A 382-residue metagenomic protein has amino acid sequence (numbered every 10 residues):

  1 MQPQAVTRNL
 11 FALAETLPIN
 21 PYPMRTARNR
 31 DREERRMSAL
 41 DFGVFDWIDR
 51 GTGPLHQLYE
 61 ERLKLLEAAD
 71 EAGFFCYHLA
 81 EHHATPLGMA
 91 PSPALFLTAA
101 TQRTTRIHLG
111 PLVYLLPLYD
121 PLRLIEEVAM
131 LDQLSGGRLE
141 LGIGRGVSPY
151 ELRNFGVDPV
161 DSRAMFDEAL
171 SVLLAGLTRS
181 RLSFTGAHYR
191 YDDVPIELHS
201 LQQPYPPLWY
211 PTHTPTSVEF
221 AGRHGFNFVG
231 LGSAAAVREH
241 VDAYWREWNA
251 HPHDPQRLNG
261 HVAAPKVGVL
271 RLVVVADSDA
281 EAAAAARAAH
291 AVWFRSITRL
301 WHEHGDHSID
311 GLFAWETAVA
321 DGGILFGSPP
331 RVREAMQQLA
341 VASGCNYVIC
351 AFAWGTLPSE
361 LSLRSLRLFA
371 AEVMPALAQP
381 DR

Functional and structural regions predicted by a protein language model:
N29-L109, Q203-P206: N-terminal beta1-alpha1-beta2 module of alpha/beta enzyme domains
E33-S38, V160-I196, V237-N346, A378-R382: An alpha-helical appendage that flanks or caps ligand/catalytic pockets
S38-Q57, P117-F184, N227-G230, A234-A236: Flexible, glycine-rich active-site loops centered on histidine and acidic residues that chelate a metal or position
F42, E81, A100, L131 (+7 more regions): Conserved, mostly hydrophobic/aromatic
F42-D46, Y77-L79, L109-P111, L139-I143 (+4 more regions): Hydrophobic faces of well-ordered beta-strands that scaffold small-molecule active sites in alpha/beta enzyme cores
D46-Y59, Y114-P121, P204-T212, D321-S328: Active-site mouth loops of central-metabolism enzymes
Q57-A68, H213-E219, R331-Q338: Short, acidic/polar
D70, L97-T105, V128, D132-R138 (+3 more regions): Acidic (Asp/Glu)-rich catalytic clusters
